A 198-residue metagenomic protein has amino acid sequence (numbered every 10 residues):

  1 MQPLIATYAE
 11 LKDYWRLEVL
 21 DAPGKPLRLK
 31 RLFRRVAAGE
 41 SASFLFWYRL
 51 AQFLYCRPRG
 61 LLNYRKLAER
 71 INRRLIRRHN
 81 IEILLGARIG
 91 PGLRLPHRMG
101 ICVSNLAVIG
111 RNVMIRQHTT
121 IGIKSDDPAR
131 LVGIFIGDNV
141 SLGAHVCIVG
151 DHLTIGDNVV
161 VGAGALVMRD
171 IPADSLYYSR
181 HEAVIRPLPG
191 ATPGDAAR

Functional and structural regions predicted by a protein language model:
M1-H79, P189-R198: Terminal amphipathic alpha-helical/low-complexity segments used for targeting or macromolecular assembly
H79, L84-L85, G90-P91, P96-N105 (+11 more regions): Left-handed beta-helix
D127-A129: Right-handed parallel beta-helix
